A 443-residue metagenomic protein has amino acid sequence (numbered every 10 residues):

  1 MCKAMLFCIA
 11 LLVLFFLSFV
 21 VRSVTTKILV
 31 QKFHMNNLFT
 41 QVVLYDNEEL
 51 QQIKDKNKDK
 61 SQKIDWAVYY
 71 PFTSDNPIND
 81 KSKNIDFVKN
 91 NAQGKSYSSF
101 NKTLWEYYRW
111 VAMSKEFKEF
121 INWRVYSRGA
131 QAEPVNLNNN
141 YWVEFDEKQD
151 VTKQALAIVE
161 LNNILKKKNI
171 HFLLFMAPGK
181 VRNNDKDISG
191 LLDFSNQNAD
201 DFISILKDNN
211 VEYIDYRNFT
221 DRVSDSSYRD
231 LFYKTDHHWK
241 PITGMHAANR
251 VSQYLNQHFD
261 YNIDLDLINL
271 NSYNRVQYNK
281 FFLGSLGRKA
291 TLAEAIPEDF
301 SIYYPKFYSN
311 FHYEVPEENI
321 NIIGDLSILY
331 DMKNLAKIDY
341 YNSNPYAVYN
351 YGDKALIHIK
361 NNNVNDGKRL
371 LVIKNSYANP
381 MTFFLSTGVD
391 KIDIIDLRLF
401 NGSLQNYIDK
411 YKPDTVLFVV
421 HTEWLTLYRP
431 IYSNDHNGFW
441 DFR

Functional and structural regions predicted by a protein language model:
M1-R443: Extracellular glycan-modifying ectodomains
